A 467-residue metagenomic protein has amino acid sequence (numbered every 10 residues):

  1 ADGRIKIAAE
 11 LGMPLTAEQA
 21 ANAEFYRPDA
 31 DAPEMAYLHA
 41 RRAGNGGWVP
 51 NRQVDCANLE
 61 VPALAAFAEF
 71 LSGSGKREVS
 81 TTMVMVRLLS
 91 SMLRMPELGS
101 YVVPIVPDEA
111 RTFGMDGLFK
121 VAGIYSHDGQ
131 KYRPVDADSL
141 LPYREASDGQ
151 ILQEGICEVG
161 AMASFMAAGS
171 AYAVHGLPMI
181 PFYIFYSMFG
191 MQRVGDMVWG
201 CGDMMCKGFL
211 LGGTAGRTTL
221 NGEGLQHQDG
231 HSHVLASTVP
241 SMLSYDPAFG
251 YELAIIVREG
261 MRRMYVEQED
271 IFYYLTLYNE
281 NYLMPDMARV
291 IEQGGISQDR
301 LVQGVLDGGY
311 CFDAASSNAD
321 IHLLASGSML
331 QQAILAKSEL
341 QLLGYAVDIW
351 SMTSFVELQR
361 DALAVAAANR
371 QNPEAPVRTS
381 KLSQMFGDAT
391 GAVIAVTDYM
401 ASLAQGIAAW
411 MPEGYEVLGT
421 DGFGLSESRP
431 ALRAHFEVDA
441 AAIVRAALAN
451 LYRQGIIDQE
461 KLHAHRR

Functional and structural regions predicted by a protein language model:
A1-P28, Y37-P50, L140, T218-Q226 (+4 more regions): Thiamine diphosphate
P28-M284, G295-S297, V356, A362-V365 (+2 more regions): Thiamine diphosphate
